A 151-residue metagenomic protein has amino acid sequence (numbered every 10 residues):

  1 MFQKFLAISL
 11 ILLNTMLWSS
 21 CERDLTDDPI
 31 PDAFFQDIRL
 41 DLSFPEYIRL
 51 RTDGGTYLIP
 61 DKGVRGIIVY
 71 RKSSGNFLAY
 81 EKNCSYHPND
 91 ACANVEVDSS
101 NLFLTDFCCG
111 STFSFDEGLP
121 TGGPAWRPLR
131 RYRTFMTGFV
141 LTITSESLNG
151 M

Functional and structural regions predicted by a protein language model:
M1-I8: Bacterial N-terminal signal peptides that target proteins for export
Q3, C21-R23: Short, flexible segments with low predicted structural confidence
L12-L13: Repetitive helical segments and hydrophobic/amphipathic motifs
M16-S20: C-terminal motif of bacterial Sec signal peptides marking the signal peptidase cleavage site
R23-S100, S114-F115, P128-M151: N-terminal pre-ligand scaffold of iron-sulfur
N101-C109: Cysteine-rich micro-motifs
S111, L119-G122: Acidic, glycine-rich flexible loop segments
